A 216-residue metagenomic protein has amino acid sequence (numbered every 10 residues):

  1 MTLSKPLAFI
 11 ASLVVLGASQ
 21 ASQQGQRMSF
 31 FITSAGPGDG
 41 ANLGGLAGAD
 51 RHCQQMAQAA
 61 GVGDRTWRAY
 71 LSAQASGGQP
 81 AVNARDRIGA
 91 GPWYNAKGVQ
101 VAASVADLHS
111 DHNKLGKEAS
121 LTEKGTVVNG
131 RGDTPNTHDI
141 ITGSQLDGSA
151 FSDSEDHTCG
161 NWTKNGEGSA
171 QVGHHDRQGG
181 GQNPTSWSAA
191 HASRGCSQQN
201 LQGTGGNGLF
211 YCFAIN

Functional and structural regions predicted by a protein language model:
M1-F9: Bacterial N-terminal signal peptides that target proteins for export
A8-G17: Bacterial N-terminal signal peptides
Q20-N216: Secreted/extracellular ectodomain signature
